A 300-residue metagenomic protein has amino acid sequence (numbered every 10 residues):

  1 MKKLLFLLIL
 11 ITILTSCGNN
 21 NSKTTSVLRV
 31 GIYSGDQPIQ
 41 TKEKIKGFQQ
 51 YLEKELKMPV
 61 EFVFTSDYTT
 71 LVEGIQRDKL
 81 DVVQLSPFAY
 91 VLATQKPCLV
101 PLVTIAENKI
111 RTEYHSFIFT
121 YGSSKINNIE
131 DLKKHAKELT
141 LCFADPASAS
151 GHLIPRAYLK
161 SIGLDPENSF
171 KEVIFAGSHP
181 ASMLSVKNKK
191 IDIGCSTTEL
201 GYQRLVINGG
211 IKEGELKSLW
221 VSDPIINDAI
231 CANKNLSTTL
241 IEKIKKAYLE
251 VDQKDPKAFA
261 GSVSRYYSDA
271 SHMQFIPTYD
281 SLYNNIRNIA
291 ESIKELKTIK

Functional and structural regions predicted by a protein language model:
I13-S16: C-terminal motif of bacterial Sec signal peptides marking the signal peptidase cleavage site
G18-N20: Bacterial signal peptide processing site
S22-V91: Extracytoplasmic small-molecule ligand-binding "clamshell" domains of the periplasmic binding protein/Venus flytrap
L28, D36-G47, L236-K300: An extracytoplasmic/periplasmic, membrane-proximal ligand-sensing/linker region
S34, H115-I126, P224-T239: A bilobed periplasmic-binding-protein/Venus flytrap-type ligand-binding module shared by bacterial periplasmic
T69-V83, L92, K96-P97, Y114 (+2 more regions): Short helices/loops that flank or line small-molecule/ion binding pockets
I105-I162: A conserved helix-loop-strand patch within extracytoplasmic ligand-binding domains of the periplasmic binding
K137-T239: Pocket-lining segment of extracytoplasmic ligand-binding domains
